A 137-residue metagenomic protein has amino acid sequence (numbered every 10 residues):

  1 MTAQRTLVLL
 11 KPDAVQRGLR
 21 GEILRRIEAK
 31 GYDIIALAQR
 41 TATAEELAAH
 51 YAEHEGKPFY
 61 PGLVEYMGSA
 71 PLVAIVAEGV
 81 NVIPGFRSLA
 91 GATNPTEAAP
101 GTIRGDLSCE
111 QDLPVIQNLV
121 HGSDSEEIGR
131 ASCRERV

Functional and structural regions predicted by a protein language model:
M1-R136: Non-catalytic terminal and connector segments of soluble metabolic enzymes
